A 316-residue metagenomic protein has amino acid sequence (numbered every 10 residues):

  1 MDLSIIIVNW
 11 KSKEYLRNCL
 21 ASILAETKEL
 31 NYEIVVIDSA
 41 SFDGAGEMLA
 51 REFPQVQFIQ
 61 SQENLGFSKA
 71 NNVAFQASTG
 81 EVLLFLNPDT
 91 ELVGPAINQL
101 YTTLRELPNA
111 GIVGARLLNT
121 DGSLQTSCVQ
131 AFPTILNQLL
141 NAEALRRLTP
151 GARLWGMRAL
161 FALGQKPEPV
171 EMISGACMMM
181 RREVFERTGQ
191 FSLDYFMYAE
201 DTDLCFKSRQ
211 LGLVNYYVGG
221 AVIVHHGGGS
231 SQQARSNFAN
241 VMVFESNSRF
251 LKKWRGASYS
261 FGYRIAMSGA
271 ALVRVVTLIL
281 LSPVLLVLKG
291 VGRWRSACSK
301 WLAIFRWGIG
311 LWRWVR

Functional and structural regions predicted by a protein language model:
M1-A25: N-proximal low-complexity "stem/linker" segments adjacent to membrane-targeting elements
S22, L30, D38-E47, E63: A conserved acidic beta->alpha catalytic loop
S61-S78, Q99: Glycine-rich, basic loop-to-helix element that forms the pyrophosphate-binding segment of sugar-nucleotide handling
L83: Short aromatic/hydrophobic "clamp" motif used to bind/position activated sugar donors
E91-C128: Conserved donor NDP-sugar-binding/catalytic core segment of glycosyltransferases
F132-V170: Short, flexible, basic/aromatic active-site loop/helix in glycosyltransferases
G164-Q165, E171-V222: A short, conserved alpha-helix in the catalytic core of glycosyltransferases
F206, Q210-V287: Active-site-adjacent helix/loop segment of glycosyltransferases that harbors family-specific signature motifs
